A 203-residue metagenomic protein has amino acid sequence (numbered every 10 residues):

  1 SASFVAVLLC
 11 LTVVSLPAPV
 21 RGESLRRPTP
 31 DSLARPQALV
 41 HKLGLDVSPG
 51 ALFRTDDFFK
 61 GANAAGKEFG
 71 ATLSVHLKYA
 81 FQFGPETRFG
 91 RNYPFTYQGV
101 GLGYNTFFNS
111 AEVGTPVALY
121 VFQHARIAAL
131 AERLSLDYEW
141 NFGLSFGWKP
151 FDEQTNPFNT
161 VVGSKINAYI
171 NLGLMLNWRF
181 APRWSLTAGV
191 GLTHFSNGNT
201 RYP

Functional and structural regions predicted by a protein language model:
S1-Q37: Cleavable N-terminal export/targeting peptides
G22-G70, S74-Q82: Short glycine/proline- and aromatic-enriched beta-strand/turn motifs that initiate or cap beta-hairpins
S24-V40, G84-T96, A111, A128-L136 (+1 more regions): Short loop/turn motifs that connect adjacent beta-strands in outer-membrane beta-barrel proteins
L39, F69-V75, V113-L119, S164-I170 (+1 more regions): Residues that define the transmembrane beta-barrel architecture of outer-membrane proteins
H41-V47, T96-V100, L119, L134-F142 (+1 more regions): Transmembrane beta-strands of outer-membrane beta-barrel proteins
L45, V75-F81, V121-I127, W140-L144 (+3 more regions): Residues on the lipid-exposed face of transmembrane beta-strands in outer-membrane beta-barrel proteins
V47-F53, F81-F83, L102-F108, F142-P150 (+1 more regions): Transmembrane beta-strands of outer-membrane beta-barrel pores
G61-A65, F107-S110, N156-V162, G198-Y202: Extracellular loop and loop/strand-boundary signature of outer-membrane beta-barrel proteins
